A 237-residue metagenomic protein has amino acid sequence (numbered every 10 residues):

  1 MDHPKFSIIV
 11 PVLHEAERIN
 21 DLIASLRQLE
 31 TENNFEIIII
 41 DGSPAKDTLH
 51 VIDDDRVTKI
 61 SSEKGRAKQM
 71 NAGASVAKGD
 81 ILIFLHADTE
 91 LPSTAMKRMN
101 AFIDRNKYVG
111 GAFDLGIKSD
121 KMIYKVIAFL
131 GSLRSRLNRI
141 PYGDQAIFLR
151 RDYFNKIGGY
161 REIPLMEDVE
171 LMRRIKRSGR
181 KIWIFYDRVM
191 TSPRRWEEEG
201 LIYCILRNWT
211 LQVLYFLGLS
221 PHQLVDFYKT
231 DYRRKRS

Functional and structural regions predicted by a protein language model:
M1-H3, R173-S237: Hydrophobic helical membrane-anchoring modules
M1-S25: N-proximal low-complexity "stem/linker" segments adjacent to membrane-targeting elements
K5-S7, E36, E170: Cell-envelope/extracellular polymer assembly enzymes that use nucleotide-activated donors
A24-N34: Short, acidic, metal-binding catalytic loop of nucleotide-sugar glycosyltransferases
D41-L49, T89: A conserved acidic beta->alpha catalytic loop
L49-V76: Conserved donor nucleotide-binding strand/loop of the catalytic core
L82: Short aromatic/hydrophobic "clamp" motif used to bind/position activated sugar donors
T94-I123: Conserved donor NDP-sugar-binding/catalytic core segment of glycosyltransferases
